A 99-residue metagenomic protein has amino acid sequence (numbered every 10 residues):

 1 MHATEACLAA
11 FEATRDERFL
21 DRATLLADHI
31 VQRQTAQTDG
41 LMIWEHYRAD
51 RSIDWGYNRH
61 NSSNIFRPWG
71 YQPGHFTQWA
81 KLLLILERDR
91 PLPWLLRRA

Functional and structural regions predicted by a protein language model:
M1-A99: Glycan-recognition and catalytic cores of secretory/periplasmic carbohydrate-active enzymes
